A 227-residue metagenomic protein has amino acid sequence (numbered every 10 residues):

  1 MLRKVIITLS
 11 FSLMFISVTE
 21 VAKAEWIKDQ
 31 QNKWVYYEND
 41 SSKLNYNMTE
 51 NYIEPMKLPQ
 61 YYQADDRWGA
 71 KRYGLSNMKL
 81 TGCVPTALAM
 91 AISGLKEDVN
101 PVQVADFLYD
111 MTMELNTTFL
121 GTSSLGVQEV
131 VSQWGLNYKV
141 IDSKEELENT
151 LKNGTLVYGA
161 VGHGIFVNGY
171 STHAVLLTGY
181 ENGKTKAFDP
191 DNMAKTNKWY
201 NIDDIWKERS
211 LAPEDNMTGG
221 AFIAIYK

Functional and structural regions predicted by a protein language model:
M1-K4: Positively charged n-region of N-terminal signal peptides that target proteins for export
I7-F15: Hydrophobic helical h-region of N-terminal Sec-dependent signal peptides in bacterial secretory/periplasmic proteins
F15-E50: Extracellular adhesion/carbohydrate-binding repeat motifs centered on closely spaced tryptophans
A22-A24, Y46-N116: Active-site-adjacent structural segments surrounding the nucleophilic cysteine of cysteine proteases and isopeptidases
D66-W68, M90, E97-D98, D110-N116 (+4 more regions): Solvent-exposed loop/turn segments at secondary-structure junctions within structured extracellular/periplasmic domains
Y109-D142: Mid-length scaffold segments of soluble, non-membrane domains
K139-F188, N192, I223-I225: Active-site-adjacent substructure of cysteine-protease-like catalytic cores
Y180-K227: Noncatalytic regulatory segments and standalone regulatory/sensor domains
